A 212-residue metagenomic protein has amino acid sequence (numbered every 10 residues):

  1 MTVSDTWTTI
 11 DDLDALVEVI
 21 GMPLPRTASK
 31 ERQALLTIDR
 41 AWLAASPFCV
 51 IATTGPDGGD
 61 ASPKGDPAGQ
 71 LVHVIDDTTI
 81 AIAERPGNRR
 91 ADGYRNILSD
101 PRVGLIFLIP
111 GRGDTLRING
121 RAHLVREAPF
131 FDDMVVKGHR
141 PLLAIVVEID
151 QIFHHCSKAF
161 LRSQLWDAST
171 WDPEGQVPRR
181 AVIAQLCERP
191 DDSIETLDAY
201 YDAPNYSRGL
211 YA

Functional and structural regions predicted by a protein language model:
M1-A212: Binding-site signature for planar aromatic cofactors or substrates
